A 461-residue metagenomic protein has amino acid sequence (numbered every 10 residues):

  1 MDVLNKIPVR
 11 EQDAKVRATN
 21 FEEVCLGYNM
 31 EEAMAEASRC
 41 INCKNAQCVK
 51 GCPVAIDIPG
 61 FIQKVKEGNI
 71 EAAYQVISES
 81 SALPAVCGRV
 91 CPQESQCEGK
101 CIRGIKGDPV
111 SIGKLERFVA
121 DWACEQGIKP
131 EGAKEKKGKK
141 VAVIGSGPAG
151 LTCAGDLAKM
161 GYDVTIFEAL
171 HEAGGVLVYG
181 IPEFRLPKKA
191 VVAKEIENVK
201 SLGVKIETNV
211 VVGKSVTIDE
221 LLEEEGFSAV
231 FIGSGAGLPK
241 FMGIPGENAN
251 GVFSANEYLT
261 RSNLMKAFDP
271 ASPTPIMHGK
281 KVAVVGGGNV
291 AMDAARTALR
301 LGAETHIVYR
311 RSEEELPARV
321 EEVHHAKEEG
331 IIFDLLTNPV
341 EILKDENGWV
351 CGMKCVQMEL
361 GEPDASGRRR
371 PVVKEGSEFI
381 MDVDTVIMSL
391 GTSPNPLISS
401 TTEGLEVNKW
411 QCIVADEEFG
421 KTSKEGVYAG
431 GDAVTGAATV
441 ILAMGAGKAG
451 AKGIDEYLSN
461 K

Functional and structural regions predicted by a protein language model:
K50, V54-A133, N198-K200, T208 (+1 more regions): Glycine/serine-rich phosphate-binding loop and adjoining beta1-alpha1 elements at the start of nucleotide-handling
A72, E135-K136, K140-I144, I196-I244 (+4 more regions): Feature captures the FAD/FMN-dependent oxidoreductase FAD-binding
A82, G147-A149, E172, G288-V290 (+1 more regions): Residue-level detector of alpha-helix initiation sites
V119-E135, V192-K214, P239-L301, N408-E418 (+1 more regions): Glycine-rich dinucleotide-binding loop and its adjacent helix/turn
K140-T165, A291-L299: N-terminal Rossmann-like FAD-binding beta1-loop-alpha1 element of flavoenzymes
D163-I166, L170-S201, I206-E207, A295-E341: Rossmann-like dinucleotide-binding cores of NAD(P)H-dependent redox enzymes
N248-G279, P363-A437: FAD-site-proximal beta/loop scaffold in flavoenzymes
A294, A433-N460: A conserved FAD-binding loop/helix module that cradles the flavin
